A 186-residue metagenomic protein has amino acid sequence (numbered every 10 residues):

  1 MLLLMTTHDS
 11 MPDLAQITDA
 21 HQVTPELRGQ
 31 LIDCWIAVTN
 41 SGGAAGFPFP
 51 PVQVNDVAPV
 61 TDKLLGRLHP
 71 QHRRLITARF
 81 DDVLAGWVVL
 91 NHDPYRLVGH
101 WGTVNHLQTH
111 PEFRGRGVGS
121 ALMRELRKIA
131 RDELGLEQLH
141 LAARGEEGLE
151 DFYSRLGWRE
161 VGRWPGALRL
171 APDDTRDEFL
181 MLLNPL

Functional and structural regions predicted by a protein language model:
L2-D13, V23, R159, W164-L186: Terminal substrate-recognition subdomain of acyl/acetyltransferases
T18-H106, H110, M123-E125, I129 (+1 more regions): Acetyl-CoA-dependent GNAT
H106-Q108, Q138-A142, L180-L182: Short aromatic/hydrophobic contact patches that present stacked aromatics for nucleic-acid/ligand binding
R114, L139-E150, A167-P172: Conserved beta-strand-loop-alpha-helix junction that forms the acyl-donor binding cleft
G115-M123: Glycine-rich acyl-CoA binding loop
S120, D132, G145-R163: Conserved active-site alpha-helix within GNAT-family acetyltransferase domains
M123, A130-A143: Conserved GNAT acetyl-CoA-binding A-motif
